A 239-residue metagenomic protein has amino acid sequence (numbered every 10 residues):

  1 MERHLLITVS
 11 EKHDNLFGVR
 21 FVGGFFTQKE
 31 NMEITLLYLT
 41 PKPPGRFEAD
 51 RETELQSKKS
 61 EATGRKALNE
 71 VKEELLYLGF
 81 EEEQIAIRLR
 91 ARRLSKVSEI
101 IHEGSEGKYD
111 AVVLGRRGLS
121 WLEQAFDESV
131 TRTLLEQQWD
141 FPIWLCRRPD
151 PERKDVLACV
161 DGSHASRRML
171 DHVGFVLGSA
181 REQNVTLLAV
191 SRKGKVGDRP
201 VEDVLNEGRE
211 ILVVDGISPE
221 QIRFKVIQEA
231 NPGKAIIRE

Functional and structural regions predicted by a protein language model:
M1-E54, P151-R223: Small/aliphatic-rich secondary-structure junction motif
M1-H4, V19-F21, T27-K29, E99-D150: Gly/Ser-rich helix-loop-strand patches that form or flank binding pockets for ribonucleotide-derived cofactors
S10, R92, G118, R148 (+2 more regions): Structured loop/turn residues at secondary-structure junctions
L37-L39, R88-R92, C146, L188-V190 (+1 more regions): Conserved beta-strand termini and adjacent loop/short-helix elements that scaffold enzyme active sites in alpha/beta
E54-K66: A short acidic, glycine-rich active-site loop that binds or catalyzes chemistry on phosphate/adenosine moieties
E73-V112, V214-E239: Structural beta-alpha unit
A91, G118-W121, S191-V196: Short histidine/acidic/glycine/proline-rich micro-motifs that form metal- and phosphate-coordinating active-site loops
